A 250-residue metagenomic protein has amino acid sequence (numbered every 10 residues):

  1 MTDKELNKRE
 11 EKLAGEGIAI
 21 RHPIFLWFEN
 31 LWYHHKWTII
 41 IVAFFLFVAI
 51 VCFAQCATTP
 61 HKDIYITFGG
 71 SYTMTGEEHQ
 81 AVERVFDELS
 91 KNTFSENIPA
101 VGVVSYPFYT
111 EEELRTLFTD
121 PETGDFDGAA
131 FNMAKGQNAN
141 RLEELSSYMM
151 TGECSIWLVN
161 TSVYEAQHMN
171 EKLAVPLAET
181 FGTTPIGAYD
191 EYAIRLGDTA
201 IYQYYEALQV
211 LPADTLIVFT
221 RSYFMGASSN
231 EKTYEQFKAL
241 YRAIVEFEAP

Functional and structural regions predicted by a protein language model:
M1-A19: N-terminal intrinsically disordered, acidic low-complexity segments at the extreme N-terminus
R21-N30: Cytosolic juxtamembrane amphipathic/interface segments immediately preceding and feeding into a transmembrane helix
W32-A57: Hydrophobic membrane-insertion alpha-helices, especially the h-region of bacterial N-terminal signal peptides
T58-S71: Alpha-helical transmembrane signal-anchor/signal-peptide segments
I64, E96-P99, T151-S155: Loop/turn elements at helix/coil->beta-strand transitions in domains of secreted/extracellular proteins
G69-F108: Short extracytoplasmic
F118-G197: Extracytoplasmic "Venus flytrap"/periplasmic binding protein-like
T199-P250: Bilobed periplasmic-binding protein/Venus flytrap-like ligand-binding cleft at the lobe interface of extracytoplasmic
